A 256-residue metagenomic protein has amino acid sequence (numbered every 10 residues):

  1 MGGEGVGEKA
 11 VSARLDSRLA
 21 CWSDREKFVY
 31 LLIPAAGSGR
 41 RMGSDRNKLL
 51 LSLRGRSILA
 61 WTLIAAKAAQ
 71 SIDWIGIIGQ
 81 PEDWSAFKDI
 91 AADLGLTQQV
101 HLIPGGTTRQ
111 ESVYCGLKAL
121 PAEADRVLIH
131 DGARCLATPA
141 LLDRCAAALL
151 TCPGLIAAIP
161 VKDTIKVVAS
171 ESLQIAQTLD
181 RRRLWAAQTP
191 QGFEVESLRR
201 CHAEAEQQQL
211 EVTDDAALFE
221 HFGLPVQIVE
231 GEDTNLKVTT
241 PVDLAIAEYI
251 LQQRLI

Functional and structural regions predicted by a protein language model:
M1-K9: Intrinsically disordered, glycine-rich low-complexity segments
W22-W84: N-terminal glycine-rich phosphate-binding loop and ensuing alpha1 helix
I33, L59, G116, H130-D131 (+3 more regions): Residue-level signal for inorganic ion chemistry
S85-I90: Acidic helix N-cap motif at the loop->helix transition within catalytic regions of sugar-transfer enzymes
A92-R126: Short phosphate-binding loop-to-helix
L136-Q227, I256: Conserved core of the sugar-phosphate nucleotidyltransferase
Q227-T234: Catalytic beta-strand/loop signature of glycosyltransferases that borders the donor
N235-I256: Hydrophobic helical membrane-anchoring modules
